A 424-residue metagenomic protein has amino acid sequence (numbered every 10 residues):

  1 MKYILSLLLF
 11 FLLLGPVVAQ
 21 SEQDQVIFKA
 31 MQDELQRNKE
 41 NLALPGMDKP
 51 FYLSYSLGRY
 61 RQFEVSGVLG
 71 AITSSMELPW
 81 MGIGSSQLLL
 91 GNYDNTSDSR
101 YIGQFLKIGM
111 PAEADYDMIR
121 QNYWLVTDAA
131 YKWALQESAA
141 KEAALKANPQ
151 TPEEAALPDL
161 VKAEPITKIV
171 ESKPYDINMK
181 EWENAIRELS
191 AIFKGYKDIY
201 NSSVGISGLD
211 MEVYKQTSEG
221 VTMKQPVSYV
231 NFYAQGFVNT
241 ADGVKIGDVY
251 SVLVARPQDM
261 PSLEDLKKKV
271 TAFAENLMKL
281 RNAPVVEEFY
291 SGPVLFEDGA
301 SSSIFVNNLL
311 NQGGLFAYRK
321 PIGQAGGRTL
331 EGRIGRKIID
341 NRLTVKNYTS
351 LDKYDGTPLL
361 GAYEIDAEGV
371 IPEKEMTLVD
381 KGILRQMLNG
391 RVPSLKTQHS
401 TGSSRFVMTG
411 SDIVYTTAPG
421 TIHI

Functional and structural regions predicted by a protein language model:
M1-I4: Positively charged n-region of N-terminal signal peptides that target proteins for export
S6, Y229-N231, I371-E373: Short beta-strand-initiation
S6-P16: Bacterial N-terminal signal peptides
V18-I365, K381: Active-site bordering "gate/hinge" segments that shape substrate access to catalytic or cofactor-binding pockets
T329-I424: Dual-mode signal for accessory low-complexity, basic/Gly-rich regions
